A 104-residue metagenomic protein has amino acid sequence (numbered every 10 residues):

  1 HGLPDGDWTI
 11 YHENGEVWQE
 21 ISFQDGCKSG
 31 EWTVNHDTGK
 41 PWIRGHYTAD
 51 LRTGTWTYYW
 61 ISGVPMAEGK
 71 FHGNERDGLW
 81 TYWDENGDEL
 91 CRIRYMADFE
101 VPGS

Functional and structural regions predicted by a protein language model:
H1-S104: Glycine/tyrosine- and acidic-biased, solvent-exposed loop/turn segments at the edges of beta-strands
